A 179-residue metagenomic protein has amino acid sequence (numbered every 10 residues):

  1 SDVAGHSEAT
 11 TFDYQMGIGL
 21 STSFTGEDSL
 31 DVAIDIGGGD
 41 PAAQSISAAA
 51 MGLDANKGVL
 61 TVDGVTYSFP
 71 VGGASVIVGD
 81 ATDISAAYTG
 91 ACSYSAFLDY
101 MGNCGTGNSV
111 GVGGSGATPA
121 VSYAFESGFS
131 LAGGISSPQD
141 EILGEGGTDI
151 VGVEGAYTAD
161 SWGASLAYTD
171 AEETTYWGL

Functional and structural regions predicted by a protein language model:
S1-G79, G102-I135, D140, G147-T148 (+3 more regions): Beta-barrel outer-membrane channel/assembly domains of diderm bacteria
Q44, Y88-Y94: Outer-membrane beta-barrel and related beta-rich outer-membrane complex signature in Gram-negative bacteria
A48-A50, S93-L98: Flexible, surface-exposed loop regions and adjacent strand-edge segments of Gram-negative outer-membrane beta-barrel
V76, I84-A87: Detector for long, hydrophilic, low-complexity intrinsically disordered regions
Y94, W177-L179: Intrinsically disordered, low-complexity regions enriched in Pro/Ser/Thr
Y94-S95, V151-G152, W162: Terminal, low-structure segments used for secretion/processing or early membrane engagement
